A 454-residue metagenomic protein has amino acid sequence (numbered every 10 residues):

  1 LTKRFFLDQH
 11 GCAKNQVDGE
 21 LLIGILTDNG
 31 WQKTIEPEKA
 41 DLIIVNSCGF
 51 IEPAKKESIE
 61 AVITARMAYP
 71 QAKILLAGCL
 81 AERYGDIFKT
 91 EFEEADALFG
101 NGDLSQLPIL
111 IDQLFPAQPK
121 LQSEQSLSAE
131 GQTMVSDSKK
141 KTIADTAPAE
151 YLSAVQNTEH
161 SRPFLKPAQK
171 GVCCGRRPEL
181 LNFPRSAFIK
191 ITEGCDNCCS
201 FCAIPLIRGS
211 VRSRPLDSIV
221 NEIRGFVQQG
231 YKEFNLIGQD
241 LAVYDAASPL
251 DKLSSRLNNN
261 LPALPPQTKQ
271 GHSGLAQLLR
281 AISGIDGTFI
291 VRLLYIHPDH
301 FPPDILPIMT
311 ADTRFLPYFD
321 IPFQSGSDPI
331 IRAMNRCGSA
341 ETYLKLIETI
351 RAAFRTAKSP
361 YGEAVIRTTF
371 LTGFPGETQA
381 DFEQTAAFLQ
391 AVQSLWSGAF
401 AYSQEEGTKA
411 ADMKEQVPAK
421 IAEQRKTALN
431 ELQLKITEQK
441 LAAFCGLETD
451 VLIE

Functional and structural regions predicted by a protein language model:
L1-Y244, R256, G274, F315 (+7 more regions): Proteins enriched for Cys/Gly/acidic motifs involved in redox and nucleic-acid/cofactor modification
L75, R83, Q228-Q379: Conserved SAM/AdoMet-binding glycine-rich loop
I321, T369, L389, S397 (+1 more regions): Hydrophobic, well-ordered secondary-structure elements that form the walls of internal hydrophobic environments
A380-A387: Short, acidic/polar
K409-Q416: Anionic-ligand binding region
C445-E454: Structural detector for short beta-strands of small beta-barrel domains
